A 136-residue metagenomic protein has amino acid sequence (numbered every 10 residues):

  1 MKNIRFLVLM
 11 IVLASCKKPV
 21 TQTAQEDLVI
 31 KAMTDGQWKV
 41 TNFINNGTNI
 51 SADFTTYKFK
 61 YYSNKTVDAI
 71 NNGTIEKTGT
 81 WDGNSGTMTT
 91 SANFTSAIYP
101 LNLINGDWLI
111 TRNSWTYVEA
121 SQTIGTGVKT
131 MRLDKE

Functional and structural regions predicted by a protein language model:
M1-K2, K17: N-terminal hydrophobic targeting signals that begin at the initiator methionine
K2-L9: Sec-dependent signal peptide recognition, specifically the positively charged N-region followed immediately by
V12-S15: C-terminal motif of bacterial Sec signal peptides marking the signal peptidase cleavage site
K17-T78, T89-E136: Lipid interaction determinants
S85-G86: Beta-strand repeat architectures
